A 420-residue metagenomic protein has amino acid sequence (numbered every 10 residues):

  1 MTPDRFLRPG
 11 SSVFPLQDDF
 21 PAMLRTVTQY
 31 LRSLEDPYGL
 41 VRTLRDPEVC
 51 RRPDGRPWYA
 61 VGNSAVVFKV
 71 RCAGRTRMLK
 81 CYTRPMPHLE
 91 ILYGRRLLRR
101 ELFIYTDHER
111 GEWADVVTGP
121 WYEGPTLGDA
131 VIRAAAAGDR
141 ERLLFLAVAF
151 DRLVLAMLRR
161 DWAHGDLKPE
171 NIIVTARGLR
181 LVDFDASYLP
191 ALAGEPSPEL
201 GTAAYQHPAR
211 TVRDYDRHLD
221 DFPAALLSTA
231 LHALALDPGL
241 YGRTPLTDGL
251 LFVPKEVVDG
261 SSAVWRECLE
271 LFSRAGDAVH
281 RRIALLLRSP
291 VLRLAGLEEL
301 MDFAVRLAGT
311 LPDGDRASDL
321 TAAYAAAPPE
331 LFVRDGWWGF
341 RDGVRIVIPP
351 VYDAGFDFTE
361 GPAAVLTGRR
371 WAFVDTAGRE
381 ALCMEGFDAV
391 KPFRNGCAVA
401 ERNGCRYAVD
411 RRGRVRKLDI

Functional and structural regions predicted by a protein language model:
T2-R5, A233-D319: Helical subdomain adjoining the active site within ATP-dependent kinase catalytic cores
T2-R56: Juxta-kinase regulatory segment immediately upstream of eukaryotic protein kinase catalytic domains
N63-G94, L98: ATP-binding glycine-rich loop module of kinase domains
R95-R142: Conserved structural core of kinase catalytic domains
V154, L158-V174: Catalytic-loop of the protein kinase fold
D183-Y188: Activation of the activation-loop gatekeeper triad in protein kinase-fold domains
E195-A209: Conserved activation segment of eukaryotic-like protein kinases, specifically the C-terminal portion of the activation
G314-I420: Residue-level detector of conserved, function-critical positions
